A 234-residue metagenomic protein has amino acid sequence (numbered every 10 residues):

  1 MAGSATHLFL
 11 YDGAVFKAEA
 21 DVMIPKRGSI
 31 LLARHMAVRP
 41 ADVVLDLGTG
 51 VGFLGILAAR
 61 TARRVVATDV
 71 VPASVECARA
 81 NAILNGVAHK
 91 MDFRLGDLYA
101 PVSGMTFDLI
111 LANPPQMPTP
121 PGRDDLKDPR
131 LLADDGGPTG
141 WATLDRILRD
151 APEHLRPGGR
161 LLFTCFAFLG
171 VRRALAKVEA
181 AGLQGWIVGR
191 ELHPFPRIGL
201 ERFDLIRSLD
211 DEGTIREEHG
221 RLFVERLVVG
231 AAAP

Functional and structural regions predicted by a protein language model:
M1-T61, C77, L209-A232: SAM-dependent Rossmann-like transferase core, predominantly class I methyltransferases with a strong bias toward
R64-D69: Conserved SAM-binding motif I beta-strand of class I
V71-A73: Conserved SAM/SAH-binding beta-strand->alpha-helix loop
V87-L98: Conserved SAM-binding strand-loop segment of SAM-dependent methyltransferases
Y99-I110: A short acidic, Gly/Pro-enriched loop at the edge of an enzyme's catalytic core that lines a small-molecule cofactor
P114-T143: Mobile active-site "lid"/loop adjacent to the S-adenosyl-L-methionine
W141-G199: Conserved Class I SAM-dependent methyltransferase catalytic core
V171, L183-V229: Class I S-adenosyl-L-methionine
